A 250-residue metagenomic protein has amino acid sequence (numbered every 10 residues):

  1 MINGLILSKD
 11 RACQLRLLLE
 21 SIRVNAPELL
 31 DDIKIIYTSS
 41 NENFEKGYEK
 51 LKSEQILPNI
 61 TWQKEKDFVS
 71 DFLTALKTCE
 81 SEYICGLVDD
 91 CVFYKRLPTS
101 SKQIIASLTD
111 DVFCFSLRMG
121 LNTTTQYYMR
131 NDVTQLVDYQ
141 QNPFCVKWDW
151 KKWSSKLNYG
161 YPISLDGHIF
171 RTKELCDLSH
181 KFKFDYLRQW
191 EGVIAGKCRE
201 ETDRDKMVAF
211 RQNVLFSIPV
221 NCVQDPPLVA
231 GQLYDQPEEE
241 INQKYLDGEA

Functional and structural regions predicted by a protein language model:
I2-I6, I22, D31-I36: Hydrophobic targeting segments
R11-A26: Short, well-formed alpha-helical segments that are part of the catalytic scaffolds of diverse glycosyltransferases
C13-L15, S40-E49, S100, T124-T125: Short, charged/polar "capping" segments at the starts of alpha-helices and the immediately preceding loops
I36-I84: Active-site-proximal specificity loops/subdomain of glycosyltransferases
E82-V92: Short beta-strand-to-loop acidic/aromatic patch adjacent to the donor-nucleotide binding site
I84-G86, F113-R118, I169, D205-R211: A structural signal for short, well-ordered beta-strand segments and their strand-loop junctions that often border
L97-K183: Conserved catalytic core of nucleotide-sugar-dependent glycosyltransferases
G167, K173-A250: C-terminal catalytic/acceptor-binding lobe
